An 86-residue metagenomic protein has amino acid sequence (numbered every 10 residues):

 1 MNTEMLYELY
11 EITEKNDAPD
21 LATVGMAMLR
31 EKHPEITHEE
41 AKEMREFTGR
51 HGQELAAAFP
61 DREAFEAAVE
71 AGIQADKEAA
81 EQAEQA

Functional and structural regions predicted by a protein language model:
M1, E35, Q74-A86: Short intrinsically disordered terminal tails
T3-A27: N-terminal acidic leader/helix
E14-A18, L29, G52, A64 (+3 more regions): Hydrophobic face of amphipathic alpha-helices
A18-L21, T37, A56, K77-E81: Residue-level signal for secondary-structure boundary elements
T23-R62, A67: Acidic, low-complexity, intrinsically disordered interaction modules
